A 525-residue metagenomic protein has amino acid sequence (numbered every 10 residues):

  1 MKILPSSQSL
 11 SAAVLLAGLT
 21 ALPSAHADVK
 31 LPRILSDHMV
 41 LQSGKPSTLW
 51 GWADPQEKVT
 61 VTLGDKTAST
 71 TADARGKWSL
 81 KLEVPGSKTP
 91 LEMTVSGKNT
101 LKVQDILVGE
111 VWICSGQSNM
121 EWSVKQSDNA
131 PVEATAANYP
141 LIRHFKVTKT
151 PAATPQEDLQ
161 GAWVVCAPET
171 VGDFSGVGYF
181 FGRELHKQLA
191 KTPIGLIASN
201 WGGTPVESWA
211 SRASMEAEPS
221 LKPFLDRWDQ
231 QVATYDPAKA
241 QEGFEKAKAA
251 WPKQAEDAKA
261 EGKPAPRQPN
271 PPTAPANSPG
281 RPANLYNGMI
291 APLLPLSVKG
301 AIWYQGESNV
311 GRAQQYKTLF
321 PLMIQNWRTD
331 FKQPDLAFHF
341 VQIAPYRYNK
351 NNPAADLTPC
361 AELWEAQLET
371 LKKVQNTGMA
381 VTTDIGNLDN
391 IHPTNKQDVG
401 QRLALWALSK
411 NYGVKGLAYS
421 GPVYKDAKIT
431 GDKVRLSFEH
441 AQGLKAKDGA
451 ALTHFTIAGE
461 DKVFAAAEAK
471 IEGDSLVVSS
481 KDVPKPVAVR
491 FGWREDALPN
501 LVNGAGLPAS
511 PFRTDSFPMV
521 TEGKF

Functional and structural regions predicted by a protein language model:
M1-A12: Bacterial N-terminal signal peptides that target proteins for export
K2, T20-L22, V489: Generic secretory/membrane-interface signal
S11-A21: Bacterial N-terminal signal peptides
H26-F525: Cell-envelope and extracellular/periplasmic
